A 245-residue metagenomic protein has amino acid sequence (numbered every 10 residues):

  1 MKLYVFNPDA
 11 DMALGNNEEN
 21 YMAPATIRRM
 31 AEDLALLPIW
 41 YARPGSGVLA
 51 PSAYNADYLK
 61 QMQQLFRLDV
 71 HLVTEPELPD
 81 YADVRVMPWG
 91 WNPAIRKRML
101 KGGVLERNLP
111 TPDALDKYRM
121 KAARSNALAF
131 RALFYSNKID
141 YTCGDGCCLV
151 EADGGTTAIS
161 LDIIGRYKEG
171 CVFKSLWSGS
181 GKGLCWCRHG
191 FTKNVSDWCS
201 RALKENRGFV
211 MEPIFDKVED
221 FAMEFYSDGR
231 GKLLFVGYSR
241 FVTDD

Functional and structural regions predicted by a protein language model:
M1-G47: N-terminal-proximal low-complexity accessory segments that begin disordered and transition into the first
Y4-V5, V48-P51, M87-G90, V172-K174 (+3 more regions): A structural signal for short, well-ordered beta-strand segments and their strand-loop junctions that often border
I27-Y41, L49-I159, S178-G179: Conserved N-proximal alpha/beta basic substrate-recognition cap immediately N-terminal to, or forming the N-lobe
L65, L161, L176-K182, R188 (+2 more regions): Extended, Lys/Arg-enriched charged tracts that mediate electrostatic binding to polyanionic substrates
P93-A94, L176-S180, F215-K217, T243-D244: Short acidic/polar capping segments at secondary-structure boundaries
G146, G170-V195, A222, D245: Glycine-rich phosphate-binding loop of ATP-grasp-fold ATP-dependent ligases
T157-E169, A202-L203: A short acidic-Thr-Gly-centered motif at the start of a beta-strand
V195-D244: Phosphate-binding site of ATP-dependent enzymes
